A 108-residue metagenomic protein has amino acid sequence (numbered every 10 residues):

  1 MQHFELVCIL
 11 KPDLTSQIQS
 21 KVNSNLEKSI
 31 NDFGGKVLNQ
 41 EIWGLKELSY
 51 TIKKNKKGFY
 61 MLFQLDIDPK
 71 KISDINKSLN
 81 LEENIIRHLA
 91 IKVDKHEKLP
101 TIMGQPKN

Functional and structural regions predicted by a protein language model:
Q2-N108: Structured, basic alpha/beta domains of bacterial-type, RNA-associated proteins
